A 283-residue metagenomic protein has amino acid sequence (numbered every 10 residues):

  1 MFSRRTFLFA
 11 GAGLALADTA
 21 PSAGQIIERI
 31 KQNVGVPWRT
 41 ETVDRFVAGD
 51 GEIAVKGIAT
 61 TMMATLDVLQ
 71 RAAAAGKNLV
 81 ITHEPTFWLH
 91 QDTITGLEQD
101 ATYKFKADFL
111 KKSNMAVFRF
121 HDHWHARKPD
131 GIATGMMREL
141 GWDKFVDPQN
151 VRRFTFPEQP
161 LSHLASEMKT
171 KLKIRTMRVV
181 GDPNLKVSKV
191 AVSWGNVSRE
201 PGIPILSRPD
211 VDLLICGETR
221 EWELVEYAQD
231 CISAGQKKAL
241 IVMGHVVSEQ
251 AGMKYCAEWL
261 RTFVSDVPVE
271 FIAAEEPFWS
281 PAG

Functional and structural regions predicted by a protein language model:
F2-G283: Hydrophobic structural segments
